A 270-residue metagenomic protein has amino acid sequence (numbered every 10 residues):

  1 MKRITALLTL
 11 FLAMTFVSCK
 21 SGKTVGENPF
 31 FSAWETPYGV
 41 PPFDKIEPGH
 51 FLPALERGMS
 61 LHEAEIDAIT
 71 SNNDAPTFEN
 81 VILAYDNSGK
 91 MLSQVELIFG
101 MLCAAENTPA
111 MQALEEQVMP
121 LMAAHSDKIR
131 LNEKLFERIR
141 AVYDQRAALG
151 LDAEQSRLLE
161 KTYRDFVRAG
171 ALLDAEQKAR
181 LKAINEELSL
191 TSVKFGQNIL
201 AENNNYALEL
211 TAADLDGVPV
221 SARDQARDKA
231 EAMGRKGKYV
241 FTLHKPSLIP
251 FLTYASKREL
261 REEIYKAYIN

Functional and structural regions predicted by a protein language model:
M1-T24: Bacterial Sec-dependent N-terminal signal peptides
C19-N270: Zn2+-dependent metallopeptidase catalytic domains
